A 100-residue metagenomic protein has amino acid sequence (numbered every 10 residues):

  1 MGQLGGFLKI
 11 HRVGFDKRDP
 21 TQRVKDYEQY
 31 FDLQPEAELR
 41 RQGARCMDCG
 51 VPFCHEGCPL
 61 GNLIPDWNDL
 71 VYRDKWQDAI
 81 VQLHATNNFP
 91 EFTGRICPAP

Functional and structural regions predicted by a protein language model:
M1-P100: Ferredoxin-type iron-sulfur electron-transfer modules and their immediate structural context
